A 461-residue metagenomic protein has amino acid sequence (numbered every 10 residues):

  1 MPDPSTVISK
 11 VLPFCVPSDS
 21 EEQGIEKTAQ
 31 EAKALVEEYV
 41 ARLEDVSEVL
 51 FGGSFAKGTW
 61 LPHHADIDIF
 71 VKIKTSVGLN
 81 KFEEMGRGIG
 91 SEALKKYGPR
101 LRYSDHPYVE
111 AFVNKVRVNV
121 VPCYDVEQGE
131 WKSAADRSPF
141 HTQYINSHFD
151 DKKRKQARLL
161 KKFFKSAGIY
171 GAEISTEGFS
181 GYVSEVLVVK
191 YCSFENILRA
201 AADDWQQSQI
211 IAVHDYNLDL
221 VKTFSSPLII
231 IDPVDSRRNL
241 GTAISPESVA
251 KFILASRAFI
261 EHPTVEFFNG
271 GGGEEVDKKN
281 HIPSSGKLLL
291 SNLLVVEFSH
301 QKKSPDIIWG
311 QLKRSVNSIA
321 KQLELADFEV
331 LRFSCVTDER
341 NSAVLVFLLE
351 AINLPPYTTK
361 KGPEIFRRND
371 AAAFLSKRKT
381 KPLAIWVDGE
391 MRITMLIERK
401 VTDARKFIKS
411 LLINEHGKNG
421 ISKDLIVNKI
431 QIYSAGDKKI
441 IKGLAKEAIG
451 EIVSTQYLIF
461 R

Functional and structural regions predicted by a protein language model:
M1-P62, L79-N80, Y108-E110, C123-D125: N-terminal regions immediately upstream of nucleotidyltransferase
E21-A32, G78-G86, I307-S315, I319: Short amphipathic alpha-helical segments
E38-L50, L94-G98, K321-V330: Short secondary-structure junctions
W60-L61, A65, I69-T75, N119-D151: Hydrophobic, small-residue-rich alpha-helical packing segments that form membrane-like cores
I67-K74, L294-K303, V344-L349: Short, hydrophobic beta-strand segments
E84-W131, L323, L331-F347: Conserved catalytic core of two-metal-ion nucleotidyltransferases
K152, A157-S334, I352-T359: Conserved nucleotidyltransferase catalytic core and NTase-mimicking acidic/glycine-rich helix/loop elements in nucleic
V336-R461: Extended, charged low-complexity segments that frequently continue into or abut oligomerization scaffolds
